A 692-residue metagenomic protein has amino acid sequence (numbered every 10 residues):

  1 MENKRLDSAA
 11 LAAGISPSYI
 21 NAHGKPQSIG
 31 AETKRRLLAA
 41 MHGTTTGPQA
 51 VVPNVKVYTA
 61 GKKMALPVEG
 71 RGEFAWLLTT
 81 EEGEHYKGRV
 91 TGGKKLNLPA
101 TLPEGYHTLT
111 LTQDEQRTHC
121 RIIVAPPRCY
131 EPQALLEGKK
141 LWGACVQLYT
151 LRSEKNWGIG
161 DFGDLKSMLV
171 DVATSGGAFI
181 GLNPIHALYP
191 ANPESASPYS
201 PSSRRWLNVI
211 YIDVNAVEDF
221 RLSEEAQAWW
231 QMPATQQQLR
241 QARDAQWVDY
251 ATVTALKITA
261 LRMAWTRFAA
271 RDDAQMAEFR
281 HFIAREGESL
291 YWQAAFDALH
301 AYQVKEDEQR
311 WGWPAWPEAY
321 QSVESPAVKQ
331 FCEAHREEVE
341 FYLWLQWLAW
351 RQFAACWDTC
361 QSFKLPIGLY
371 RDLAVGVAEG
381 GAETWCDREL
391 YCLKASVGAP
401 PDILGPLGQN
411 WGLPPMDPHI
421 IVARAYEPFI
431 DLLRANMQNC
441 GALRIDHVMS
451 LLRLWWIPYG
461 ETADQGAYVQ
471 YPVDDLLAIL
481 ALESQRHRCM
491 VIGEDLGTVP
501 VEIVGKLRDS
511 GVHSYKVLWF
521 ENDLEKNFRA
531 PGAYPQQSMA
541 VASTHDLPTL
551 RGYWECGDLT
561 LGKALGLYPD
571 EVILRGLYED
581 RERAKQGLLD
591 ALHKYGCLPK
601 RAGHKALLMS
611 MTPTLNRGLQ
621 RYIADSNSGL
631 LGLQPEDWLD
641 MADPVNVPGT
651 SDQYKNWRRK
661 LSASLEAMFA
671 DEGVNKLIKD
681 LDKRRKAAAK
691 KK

Functional and structural regions predicted by a protein language model:
M1-T44: Basic helix-extension-helix modules of the SAP/HeH family
H23-M41, G92, H300-K305, R310 (+1 more regions): Low-complexity, highly charged intrinsically disordered N-terminal segments that act as targeting/localization
H42-R71: Extracellular ectodomain segments of secreted/surface proteins
M64, G72-L141, W157-D171, S175 (+1 more regions): Extended acidic/polar, glycine-enriched regions that form or flank non-catalytic beta-rich accessory modules
E131-A134, K166-T174, W357-S362, F429-L443 (+1 more regions): Short amphipathic alpha-helices and their capping/turn segments at secondary-structure boundaries
A191-W350, G376-L630, E636-W638, D652-Q653 (+1 more regions): Alpha-amylase-like alpha-glycosidases and glucanotransferases acting on alpha-linked glucans and related
Y342-A374: Conserved, well-ordered alpha-helix/loop/beta-strand core segments that scaffold catalytic motifs
G632, D640-K690: Structured C-terminal cap/extension of enzyme domains
